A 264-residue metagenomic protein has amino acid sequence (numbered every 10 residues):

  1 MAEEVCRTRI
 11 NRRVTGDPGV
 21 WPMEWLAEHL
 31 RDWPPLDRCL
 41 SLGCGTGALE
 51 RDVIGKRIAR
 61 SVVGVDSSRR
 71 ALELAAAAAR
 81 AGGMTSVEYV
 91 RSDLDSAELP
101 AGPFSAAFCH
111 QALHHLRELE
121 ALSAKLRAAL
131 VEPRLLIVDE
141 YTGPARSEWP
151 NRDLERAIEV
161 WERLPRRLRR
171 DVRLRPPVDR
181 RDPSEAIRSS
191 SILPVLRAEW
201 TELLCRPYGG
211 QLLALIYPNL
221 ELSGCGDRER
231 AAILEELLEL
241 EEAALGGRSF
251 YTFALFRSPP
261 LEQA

Functional and structural regions predicted by a protein language model:
M1-W21: Class I SAM-dependent methyltransferase Rossmann-like catalytic core, especially the SAM/SAH-binding loop
G16-P35: Conserved alpha-helix/loop element of class I SAM-dependent methyltransferases that forms part of the SAM/SAH-binding
P35-G45: Conserved class I S-adenosyl-L-methionine
G47-A48, D52-S96: Class I SAM-dependent methyltransferase SAM/SAH-binding core
F108: A conserved beta-strand element that flanks and buttresses the S-adenosyl-L-methionine
E120-L135: A short glycine-rich, Lys/Arg-flanked "PGG" loop and its adjoining helix->strand segment in the class I
L135-R166: Conserved class I S-adenosyl-L-methionine
R166-L222: Substrate-binding/catalytic lobe of Class I Rossmann-like enzymes that use SAM or dcSAM, i.e., the mid-to-C-terminal
